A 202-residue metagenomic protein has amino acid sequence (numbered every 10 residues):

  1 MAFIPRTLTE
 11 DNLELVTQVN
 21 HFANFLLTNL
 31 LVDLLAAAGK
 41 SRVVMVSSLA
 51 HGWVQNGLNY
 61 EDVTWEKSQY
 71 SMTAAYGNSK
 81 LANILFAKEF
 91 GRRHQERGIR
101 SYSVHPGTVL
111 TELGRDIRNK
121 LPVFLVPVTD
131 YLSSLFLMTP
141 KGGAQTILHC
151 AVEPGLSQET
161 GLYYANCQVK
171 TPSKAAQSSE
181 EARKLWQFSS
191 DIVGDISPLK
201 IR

Functional and structural regions predicted by a protein language model:
M1-P122, V193-R202: Rossmann-fold NAD(P)H-dependent dehydrogenase/reductase core
A2-I4, S173, E180: Alpha/beta-hydrolase superfamily serine-hydrolase fold, recognizing
E10, S68, M72, T129-S133 (+1 more regions): A short, mixed-charge helix-start or loop-turn motif at secondary-structure junctions
S79, S103, P127-K170, S179-R183: C-terminal helical subdomain
E89, T146-H149, F188: Generic recognition of well-ordered alpha-helical segments
R115, A175-A176: Short glycine/threonine-rich loop-to-helix capping motif typified by GTGT followed within a few residues by an Asp-Pro
Q177-R202: Intracellular terminal tails of multi-pass secondary transporters
